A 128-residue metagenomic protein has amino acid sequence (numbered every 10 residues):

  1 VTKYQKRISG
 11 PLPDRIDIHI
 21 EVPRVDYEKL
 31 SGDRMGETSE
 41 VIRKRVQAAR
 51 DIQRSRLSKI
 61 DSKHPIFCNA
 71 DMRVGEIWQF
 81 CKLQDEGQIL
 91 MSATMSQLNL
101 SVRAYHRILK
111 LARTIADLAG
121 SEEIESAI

Functional and structural regions predicted by a protein language model:
V1-I128: Basic, amphipathic alpha-helical bundle interface domains used for macromolecular binding and assembly
